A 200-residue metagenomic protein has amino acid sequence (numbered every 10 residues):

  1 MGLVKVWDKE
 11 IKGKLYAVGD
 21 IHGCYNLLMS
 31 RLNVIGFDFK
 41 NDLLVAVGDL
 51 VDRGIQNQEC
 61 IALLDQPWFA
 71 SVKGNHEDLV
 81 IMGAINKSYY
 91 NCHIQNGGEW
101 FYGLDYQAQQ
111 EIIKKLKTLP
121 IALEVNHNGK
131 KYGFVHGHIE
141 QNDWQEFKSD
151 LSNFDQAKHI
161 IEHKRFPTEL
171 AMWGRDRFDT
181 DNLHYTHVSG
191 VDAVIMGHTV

Functional and structural regions predicted by a protein language model:
M1-L15, L151, G174: Glycine/serine-rich loop-strand microenvironments at binding/catalytic pocket rims
G2-I11, G36, I61-L64, L123-N128 (+1 more regions): A short acidic-Thr-Gly-centered motif at the start of a beta-strand
W7, E162-H163, W173-R175, H184: Tryptophan-centered motif/residue detector
K12-G13, K40-D42, P67-W68, I121 (+2 more regions): Short coil/turn segments at beta-strand junctions that form active-site/ligand-binding loops
K14, V18, G23-I94: Core catalytic region of metal-dependent phosphoesterases/phosphodiesterases, especially metallo-beta-lactamase-like
I21, V135-I139, D192-V200: Histidine-centered catalytic micro-motifs
N57-F134, E140-Q141, K148-S149, F154-H163 (+1 more regions): Active-site neighborhood of divalent metal-dependent phosphoester bond hydrolases
D176-V200: Conserved beta-sheet core of the metallophosphoesterase superfamily
